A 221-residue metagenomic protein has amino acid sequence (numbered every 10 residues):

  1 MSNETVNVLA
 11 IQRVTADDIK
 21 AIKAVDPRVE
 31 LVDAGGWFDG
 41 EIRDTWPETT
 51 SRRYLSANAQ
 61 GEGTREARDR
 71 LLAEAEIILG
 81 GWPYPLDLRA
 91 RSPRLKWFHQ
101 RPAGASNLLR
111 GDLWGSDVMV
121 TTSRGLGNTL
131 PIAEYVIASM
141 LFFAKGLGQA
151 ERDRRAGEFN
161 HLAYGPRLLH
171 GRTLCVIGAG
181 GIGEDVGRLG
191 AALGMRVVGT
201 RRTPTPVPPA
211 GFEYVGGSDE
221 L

Functional and structural regions predicted by a protein language model:
M1-I77: N-terminal glycine-/charge-rich "phosphate-binding" loop or analogous flexible N-terminal tail
N3-T5, D117, H170-T173: Phosphate-coordination loops involved in phosphoryl transfer and adenosine-cofactor binding
R13-D17, W82-L86, A103-A105, G199-P206: Short, polar loop motifs at secondary-structure junctions
K20-A24, D87-R91, L108-G115, R188 (+1 more regions): Short loop/helix-cap segments at secondary-structure boundaries that form the rim of catalytic
D26-V32, W46-R53, P93-W97, G115-V120 (+1 more regions): Active-site regions of enzymes building and remodeling cell-envelope glycoconjugates
G63-L71, D87-L88, P208-L221: Short acidic low-complexity segments
A73-E151, A163-P166: Phosphate/diphosphate ligand-binding glycine-rich loop within oxidoreductases
Y164-L221: Rossmann-like dinucleotide/phosphate-binding beta-alpha-beta segment
